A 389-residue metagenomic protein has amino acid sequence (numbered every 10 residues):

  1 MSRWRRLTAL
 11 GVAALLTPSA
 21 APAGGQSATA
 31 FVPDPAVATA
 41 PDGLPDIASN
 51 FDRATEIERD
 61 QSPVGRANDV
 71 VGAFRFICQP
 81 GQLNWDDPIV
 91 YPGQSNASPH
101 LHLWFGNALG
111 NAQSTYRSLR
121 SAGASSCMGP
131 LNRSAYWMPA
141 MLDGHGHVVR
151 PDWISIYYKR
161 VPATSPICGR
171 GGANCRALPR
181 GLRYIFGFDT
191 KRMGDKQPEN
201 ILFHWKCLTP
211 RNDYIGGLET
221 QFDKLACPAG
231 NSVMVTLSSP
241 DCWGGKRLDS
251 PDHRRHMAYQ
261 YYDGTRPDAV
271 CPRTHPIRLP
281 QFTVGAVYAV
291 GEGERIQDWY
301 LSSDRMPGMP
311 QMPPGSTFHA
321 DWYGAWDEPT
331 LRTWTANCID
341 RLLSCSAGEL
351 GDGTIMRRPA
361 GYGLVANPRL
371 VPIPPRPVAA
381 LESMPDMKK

Functional and structural regions predicted by a protein language model:
S2-A30: Secretory targeting and sorting signals
F31-S98, L103-L237, G244-K389: Primary mode marks residue(s) on the alpha4-beta5-alpha5 output face of response regulator receiver
